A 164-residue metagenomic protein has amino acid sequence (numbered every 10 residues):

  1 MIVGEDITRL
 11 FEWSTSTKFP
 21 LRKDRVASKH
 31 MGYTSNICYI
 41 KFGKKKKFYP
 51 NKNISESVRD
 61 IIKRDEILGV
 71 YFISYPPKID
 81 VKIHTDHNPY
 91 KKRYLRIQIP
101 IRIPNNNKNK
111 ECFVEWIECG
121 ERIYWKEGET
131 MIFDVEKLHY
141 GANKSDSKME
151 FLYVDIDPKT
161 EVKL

Functional and structural regions predicted by a protein language model:
M1-R64: Non-heme Fe(II)/2-oxoglutarate
R59-I79: A short glycine-rich, His/Asp/Glu-containing loop-to-beta-strand
E66-I67, K82-R96: A short beta-loop-beta micro-motif enriched in histidine and acidic residues
S74-P76, P89-K108: Short, conserved beta-strand element in jelly-roll/cupin
V81-H84, V114, F133, H139-S145: Short beta-strand His + acidic residue motifs that chelate non-heme Fe in jelly-roll/DSBH and cupin folds
L95-P100, T130-I132, D146-L164: A short hydrophobic beta-strand segment most commonly corresponding to one strand of the jelly-roll/cupin
P100-E127: A short beta-strand-loop-beta hairpin characteristic of the jelly-roll/cupin
I123-L138: Conserved metal-binding segment of the jelly-roll/cupin
